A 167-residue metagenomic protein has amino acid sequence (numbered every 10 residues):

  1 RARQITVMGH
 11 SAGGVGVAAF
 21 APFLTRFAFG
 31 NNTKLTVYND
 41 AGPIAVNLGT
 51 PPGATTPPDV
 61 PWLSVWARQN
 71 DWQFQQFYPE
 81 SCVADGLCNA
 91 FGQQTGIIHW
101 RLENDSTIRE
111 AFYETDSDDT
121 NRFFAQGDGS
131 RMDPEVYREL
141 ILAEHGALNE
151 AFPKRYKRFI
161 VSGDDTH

Functional and structural regions predicted by a protein language model:
R1-H167: C-terminal His-loop and adjacent cap/lid subdomain of alpha/beta-hydrolase
